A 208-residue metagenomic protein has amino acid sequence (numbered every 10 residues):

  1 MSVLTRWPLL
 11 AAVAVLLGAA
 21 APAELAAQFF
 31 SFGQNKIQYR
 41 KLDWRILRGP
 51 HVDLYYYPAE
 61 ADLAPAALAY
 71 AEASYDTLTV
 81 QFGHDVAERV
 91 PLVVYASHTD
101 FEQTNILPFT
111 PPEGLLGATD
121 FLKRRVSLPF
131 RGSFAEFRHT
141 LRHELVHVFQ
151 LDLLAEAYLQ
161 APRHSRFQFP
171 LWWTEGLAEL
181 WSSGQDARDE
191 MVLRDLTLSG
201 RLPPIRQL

Functional and structural regions predicted by a protein language model:
M1-R6: N-terminal secretory signal peptides that target proteins for export/translocation
P8, R45, W173-T174: Short linear interaction motif-like sites in intrinsically disordered regions of transcription factors
P8-A20: Bacterial N-terminal signal peptides
A11, R48, G176-L177: Short, isolated positions within intrinsically disordered regulatory regions of eukaryotic proteins
A21-A27: Sec/Tat signal peptide C-region and signal peptidase I cleavage site
A27-P170, A187-D189, D195-L208: Juxtacatalytic substrate-recognition/specificity segment
T174-E175, L180-S183, A187: Carboxylate/His-rich catalytic cores and anion/metal-binding grooves
E179, R194-D195: Generic alpha-helical structural context detector
